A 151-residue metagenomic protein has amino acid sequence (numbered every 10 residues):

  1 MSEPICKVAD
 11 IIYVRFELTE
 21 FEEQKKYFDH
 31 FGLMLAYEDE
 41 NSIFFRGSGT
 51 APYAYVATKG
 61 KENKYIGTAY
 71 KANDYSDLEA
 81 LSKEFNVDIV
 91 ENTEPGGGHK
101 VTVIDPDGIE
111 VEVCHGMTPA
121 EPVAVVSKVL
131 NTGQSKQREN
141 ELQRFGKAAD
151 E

Functional and structural regions predicted by a protein language model:
M1-E3, Y55-V56: Short beta-strand/turn micro-motifs at beta-sheet edges
S2-P4, K83-E151: Vicinal oxygen chelate
I5-K7, K59-E62, D150: Short, flexible turn/loop "capping" segments at secondary-structure junctions
C6-P52: Core segments of cupin and vicinal oxygen chelate
A9, E17-E22, E40, A69-E110: Vicinal oxygen chelate
I11-Y13, N63-G67: Eukaryotic phosphotyrosine signaling hubs
L33-Y65, E110-M117: Conserved short beta-strand elements that form part of the metal-binding/catalytic scaffold of enzyme active sites
T50-P52, T58, Y70-A72, T132-F145: Non-heme Fe(II)-dependent double-stranded beta-helix
